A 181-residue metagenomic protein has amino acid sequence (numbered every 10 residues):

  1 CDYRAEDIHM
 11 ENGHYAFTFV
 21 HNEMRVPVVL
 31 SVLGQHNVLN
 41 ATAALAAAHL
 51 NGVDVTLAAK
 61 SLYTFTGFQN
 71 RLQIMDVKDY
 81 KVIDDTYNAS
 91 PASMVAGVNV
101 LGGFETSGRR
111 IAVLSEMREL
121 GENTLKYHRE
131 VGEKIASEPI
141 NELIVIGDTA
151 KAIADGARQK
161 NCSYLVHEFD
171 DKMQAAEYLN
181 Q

Functional and structural regions predicted by a protein language model:
N12-G13, E23-V29, L33-H36, T42-Q181: ATP-dependent carboxylate-amine ligase
T18-N22: A generic structural motif
